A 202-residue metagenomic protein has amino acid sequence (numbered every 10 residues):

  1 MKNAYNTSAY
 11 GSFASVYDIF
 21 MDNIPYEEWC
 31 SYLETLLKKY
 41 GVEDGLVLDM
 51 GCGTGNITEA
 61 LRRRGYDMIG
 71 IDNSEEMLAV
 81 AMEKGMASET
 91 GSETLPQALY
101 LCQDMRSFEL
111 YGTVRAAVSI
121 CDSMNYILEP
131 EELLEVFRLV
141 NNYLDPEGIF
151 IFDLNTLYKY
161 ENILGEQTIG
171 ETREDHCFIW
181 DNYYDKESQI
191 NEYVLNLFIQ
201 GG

Functional and structural regions predicted by a protein language model:
M1-E43: Conserved class I S-adenosyl-L-methionine
V47, A117: Receiver (REC) domain switch-region micro-motif
L48, G55-S107: Class I SAM-dependent methyltransferase SAM/SAH-binding core
E109-A116: A short acidic, Gly/Pro-enriched loop at the edge of an enzyme's catalytic core that lines a small-molecule cofactor
I120-D122: Residues lining the SAM
N125-I127: A short His-aromatic
L134-P146: A short glycine-rich, Lys/Arg-flanked "PGG" loop and its adjoining helix->strand segment in the class I
I151-G202: SAM-dependent methyltransferase
